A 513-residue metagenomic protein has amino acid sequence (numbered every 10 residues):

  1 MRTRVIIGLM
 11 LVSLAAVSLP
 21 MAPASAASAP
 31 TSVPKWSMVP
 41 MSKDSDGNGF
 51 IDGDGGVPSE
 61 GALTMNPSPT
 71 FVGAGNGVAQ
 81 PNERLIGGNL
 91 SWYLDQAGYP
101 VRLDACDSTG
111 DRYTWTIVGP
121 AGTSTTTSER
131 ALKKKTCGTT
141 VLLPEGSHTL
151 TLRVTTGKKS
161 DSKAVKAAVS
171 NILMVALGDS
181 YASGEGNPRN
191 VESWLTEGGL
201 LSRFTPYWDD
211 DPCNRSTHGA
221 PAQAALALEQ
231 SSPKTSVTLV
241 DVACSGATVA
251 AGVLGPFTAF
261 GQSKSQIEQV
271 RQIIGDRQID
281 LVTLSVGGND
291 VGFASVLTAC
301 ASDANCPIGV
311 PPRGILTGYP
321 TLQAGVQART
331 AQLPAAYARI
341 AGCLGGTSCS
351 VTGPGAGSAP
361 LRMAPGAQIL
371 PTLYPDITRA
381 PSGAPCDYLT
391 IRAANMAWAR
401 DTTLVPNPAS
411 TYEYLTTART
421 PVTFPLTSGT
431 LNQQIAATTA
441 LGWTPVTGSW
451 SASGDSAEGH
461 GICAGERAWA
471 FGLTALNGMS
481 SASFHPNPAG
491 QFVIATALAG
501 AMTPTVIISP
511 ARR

Functional and structural regions predicted by a protein language model:
M1-S28: Secretory targeting and sorting signals
A29-L173: Beta-strand-enriched, solvent-exposed domains that form extended recognition/catalytic surfaces
L94-S108, T116-G119, D161-N190, T217 (+7 more regions): Mobile, glycine-rich extracellular loop/lid and propeptide segments that shape or gate substrate/ligand access
K163-A176, G261-V282, A336-Q368: Short amphipathic alpha-helices and their capping/turn segments at secondary-structure boundaries
T196-A331: Conserved SGNH/GDSL esterase-like catalytic core that processes O-acyl groups on lipids and polysaccharides
A220-V237, R329-L370, N407-G448: A structural motif corresponding to the C-terminal end of an alpha-helix and its immediate exit/capping segment
S285, T372-L373: Alpha/beta-hydrolase-fold catalytic nucleophile elbow
Y374-I508: Catalytic His-Asp segment of secreted/periplasmic serine-dependent ester chemistry enzymes
